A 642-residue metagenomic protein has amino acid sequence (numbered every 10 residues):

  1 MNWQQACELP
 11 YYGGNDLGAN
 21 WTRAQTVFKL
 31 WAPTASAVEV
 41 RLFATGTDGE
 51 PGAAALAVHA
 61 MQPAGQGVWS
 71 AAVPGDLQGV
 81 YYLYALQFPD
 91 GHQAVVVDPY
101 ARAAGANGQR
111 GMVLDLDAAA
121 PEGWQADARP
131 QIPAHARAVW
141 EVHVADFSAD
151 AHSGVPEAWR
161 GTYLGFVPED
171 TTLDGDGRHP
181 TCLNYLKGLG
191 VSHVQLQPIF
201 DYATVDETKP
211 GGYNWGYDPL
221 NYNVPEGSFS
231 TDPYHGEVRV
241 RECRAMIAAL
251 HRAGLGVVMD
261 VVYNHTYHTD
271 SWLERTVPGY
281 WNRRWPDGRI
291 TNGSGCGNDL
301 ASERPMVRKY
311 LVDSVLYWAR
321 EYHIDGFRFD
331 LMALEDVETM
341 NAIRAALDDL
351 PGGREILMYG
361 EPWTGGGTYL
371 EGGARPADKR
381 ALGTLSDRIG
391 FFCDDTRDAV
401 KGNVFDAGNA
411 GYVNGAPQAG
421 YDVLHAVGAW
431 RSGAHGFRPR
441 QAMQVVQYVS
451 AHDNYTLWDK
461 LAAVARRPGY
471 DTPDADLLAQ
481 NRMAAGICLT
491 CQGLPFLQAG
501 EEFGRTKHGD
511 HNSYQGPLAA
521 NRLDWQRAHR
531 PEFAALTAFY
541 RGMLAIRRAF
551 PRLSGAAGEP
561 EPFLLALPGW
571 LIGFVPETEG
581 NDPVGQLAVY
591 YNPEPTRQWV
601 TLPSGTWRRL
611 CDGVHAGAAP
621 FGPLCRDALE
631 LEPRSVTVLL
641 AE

Functional and structural regions predicted by a protein language model:
M1-R23, V27, A55, A64-P168: The feature marks proteins involved in alpha-glucan
Y11-N15, G493-G509, A520-R522, Q526-L587: Glycan-recognition and catalytic regions of carbohydrate-active enzymes
N20-S36, P562-T601: Carbohydrate-binding surface patches
A32, G79-V80, G622-E642: C-terminal beta-strand-rich structural cap/linker in extracellular carbohydrate-active enzymes
E39-R41: Beta-strand signatures of extracellular beta-sandwich domains
F43, P473, L477, A535 (+4 more regions): C-terminal accessory region downstream of the catalytic core in glycan-modifying enzymes
L114, R344-A345, D349-L350, R354-G504 (+4 more regions): Conserved alpha/beta catalytic core and glycan-binding cleft of carbohydrate-active enzymes
A145-Y322, R328-P351, L357, T368-Y369: Substrate-binding/active-site clefts of carbohydrate-active enzymes
